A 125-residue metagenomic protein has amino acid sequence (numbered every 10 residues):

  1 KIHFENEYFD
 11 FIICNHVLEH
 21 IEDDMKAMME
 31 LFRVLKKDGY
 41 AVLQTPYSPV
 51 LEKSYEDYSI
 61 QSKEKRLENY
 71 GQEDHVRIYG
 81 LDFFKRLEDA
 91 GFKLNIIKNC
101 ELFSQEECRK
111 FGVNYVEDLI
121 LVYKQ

Functional and structural regions predicted by a protein language model:
K1-F4, E19, M25: Proteins with a high burden of low-complexity, intrinsically disordered sequence enriched in S/T/G/P/A and R, requiring
I2-I12: A short acidic, Gly/Pro-enriched loop at the edge of an enzyme's catalytic core that lines a small-molecule cofactor
D10-E22: A short SAM/SAH-binding and catalytic strip from SAM-dependent methyltransferases
E22-K36, Y40-Q125: S-adenosyl-L-methionine-dependent methyltransferase catalytic module, highlighting the catalytic core
